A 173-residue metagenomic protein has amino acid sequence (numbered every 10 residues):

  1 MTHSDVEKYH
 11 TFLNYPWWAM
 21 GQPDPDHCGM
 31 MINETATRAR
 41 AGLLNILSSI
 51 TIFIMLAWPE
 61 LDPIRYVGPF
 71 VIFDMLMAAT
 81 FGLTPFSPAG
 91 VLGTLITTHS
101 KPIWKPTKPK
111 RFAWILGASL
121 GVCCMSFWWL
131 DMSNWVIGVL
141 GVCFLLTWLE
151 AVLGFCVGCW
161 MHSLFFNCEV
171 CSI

Functional and structural regions predicted by a protein language model:
M1-I173: Membrane-interfacial helix-loop segments of redox and metal-homeostasis proteins, especially TM-loop-TM junctions
